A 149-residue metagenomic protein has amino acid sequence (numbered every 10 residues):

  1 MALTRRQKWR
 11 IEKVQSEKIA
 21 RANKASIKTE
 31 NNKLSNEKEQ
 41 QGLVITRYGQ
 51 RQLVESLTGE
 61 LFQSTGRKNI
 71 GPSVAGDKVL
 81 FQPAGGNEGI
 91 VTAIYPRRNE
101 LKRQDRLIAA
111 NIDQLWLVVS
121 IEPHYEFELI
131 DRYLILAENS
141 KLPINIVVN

Functional and structural regions predicted by a protein language model:
M1-F127: N-terminal accessory targeting/assembly segments
Q114, I144-N145: Residues at the N-termini of beta-strands
S120-E122, N145-N149: G-domain G4 guanine-recognition motif of GTPases
L129-E138: Histidine-anchored nucleotide/phosphate-binding helix
